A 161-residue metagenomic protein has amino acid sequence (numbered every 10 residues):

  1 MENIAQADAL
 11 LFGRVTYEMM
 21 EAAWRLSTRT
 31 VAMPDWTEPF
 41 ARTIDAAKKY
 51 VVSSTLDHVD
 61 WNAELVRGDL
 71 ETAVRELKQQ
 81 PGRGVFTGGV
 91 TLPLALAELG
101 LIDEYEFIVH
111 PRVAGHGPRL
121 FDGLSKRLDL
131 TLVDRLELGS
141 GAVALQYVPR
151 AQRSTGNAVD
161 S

Functional and structural regions predicted by a protein language model:
M1-L101, P111-S161: Portal/gating segments that form or line small-molecule/metal binding sites
E104: Short, conserved catalytic or interaction motifs in soluble domains
